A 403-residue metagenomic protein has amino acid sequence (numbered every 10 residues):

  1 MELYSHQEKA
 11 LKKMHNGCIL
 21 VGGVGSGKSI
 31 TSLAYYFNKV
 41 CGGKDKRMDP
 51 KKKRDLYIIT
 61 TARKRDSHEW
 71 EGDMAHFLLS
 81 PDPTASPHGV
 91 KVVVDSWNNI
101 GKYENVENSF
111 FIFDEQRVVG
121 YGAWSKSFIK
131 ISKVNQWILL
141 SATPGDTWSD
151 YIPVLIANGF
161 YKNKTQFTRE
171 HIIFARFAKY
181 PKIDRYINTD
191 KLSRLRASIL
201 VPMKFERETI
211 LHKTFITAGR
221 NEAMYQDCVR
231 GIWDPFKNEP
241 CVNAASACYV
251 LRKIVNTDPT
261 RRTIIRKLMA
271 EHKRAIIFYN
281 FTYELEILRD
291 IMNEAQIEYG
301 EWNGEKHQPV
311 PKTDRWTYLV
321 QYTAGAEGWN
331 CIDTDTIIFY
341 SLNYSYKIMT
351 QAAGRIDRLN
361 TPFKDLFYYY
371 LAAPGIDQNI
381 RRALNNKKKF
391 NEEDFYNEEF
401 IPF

Functional and structural regions predicted by a protein language model:
M1-L20: Conserved pre-motif I regulatory segment
K12-C18, S29-P50: Walker A/P-loop NTP-binding motif
G22, G27-S29, I100-V106, G120-Y121 (+4 more regions): SF2 helicase motor core recognition
T31-A34, D49-A75, D146-D150, F281-T282: Conserved Walker A/P-loop ATP-binding site and its immediately adjacent core in helicase/helicase-like ATPase domains
K53-D55, F110, S127-R207, T361: Conserved P-loop NTPase motor "coupling/switch" region that bridges the ATPase
R63-H88, N158-Y161: Conserved helix-turn-beta segment of the N-terminal RecA-like "Helicase ATP-binding" lobe in SF1/SF2 helicases
E208-G300, G304: Conserved helicase/translocase motor-coupling segment
Y344-A353, D357-F403: A conserved SF2-helicase RecA2
